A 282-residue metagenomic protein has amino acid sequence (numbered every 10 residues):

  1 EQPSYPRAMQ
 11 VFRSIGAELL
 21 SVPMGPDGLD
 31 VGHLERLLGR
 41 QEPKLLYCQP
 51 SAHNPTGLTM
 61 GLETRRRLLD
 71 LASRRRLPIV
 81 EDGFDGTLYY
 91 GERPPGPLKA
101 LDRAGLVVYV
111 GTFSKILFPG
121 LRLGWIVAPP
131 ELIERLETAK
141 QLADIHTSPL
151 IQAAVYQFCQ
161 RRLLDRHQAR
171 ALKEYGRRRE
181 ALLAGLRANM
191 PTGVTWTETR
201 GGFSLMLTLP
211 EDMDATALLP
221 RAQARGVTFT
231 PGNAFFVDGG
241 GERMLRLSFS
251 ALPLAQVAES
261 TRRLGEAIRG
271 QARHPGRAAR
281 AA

Functional and structural regions predicted by a protein language model:
E1-A17: Substrate-binding/gating loop at the entrance of the active-site cleft, primarily in PLP-dependent aminotransferase-like
I15, Q41, R74-R75, G105 (+2 more regions): Helix C-cap/helix->beta junction micro-motif
P26-Y90: Active-site phosphate-binding strand-loop segment of PLP-dependent enzymes
K99-R135, T147-L150: Active-site PLP attachment segment
L136-A143, R161-L183, D212-D214: Structural signature of PLP-dependent enzymes
Y156, K173-L183, V194-T208, L218-R221: Conserved glycine-rich beta-strand-loop-beta hairpin in the small C-terminal domain of fold type I
A224, D238-A282: PLP-dependent enzyme catalytic core of the Aspartate aminotransferase-like
